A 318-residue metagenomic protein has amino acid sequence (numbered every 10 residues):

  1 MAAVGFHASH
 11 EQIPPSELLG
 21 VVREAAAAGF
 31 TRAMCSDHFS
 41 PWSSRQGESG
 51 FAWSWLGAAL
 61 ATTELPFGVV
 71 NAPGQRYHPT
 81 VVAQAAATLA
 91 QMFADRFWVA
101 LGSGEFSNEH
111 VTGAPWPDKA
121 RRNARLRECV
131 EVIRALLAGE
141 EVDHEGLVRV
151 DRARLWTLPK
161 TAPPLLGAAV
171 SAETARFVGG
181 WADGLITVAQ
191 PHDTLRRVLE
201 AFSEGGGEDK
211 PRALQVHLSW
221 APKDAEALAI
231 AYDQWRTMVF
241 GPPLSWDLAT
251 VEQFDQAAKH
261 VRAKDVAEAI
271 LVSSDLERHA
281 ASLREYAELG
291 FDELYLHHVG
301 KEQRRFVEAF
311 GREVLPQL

Functional and structural regions predicted by a protein language model:
M1-L318: Active-site-adjacent structural elements that line small-molecule/cofactor binding pockets in enzymes
